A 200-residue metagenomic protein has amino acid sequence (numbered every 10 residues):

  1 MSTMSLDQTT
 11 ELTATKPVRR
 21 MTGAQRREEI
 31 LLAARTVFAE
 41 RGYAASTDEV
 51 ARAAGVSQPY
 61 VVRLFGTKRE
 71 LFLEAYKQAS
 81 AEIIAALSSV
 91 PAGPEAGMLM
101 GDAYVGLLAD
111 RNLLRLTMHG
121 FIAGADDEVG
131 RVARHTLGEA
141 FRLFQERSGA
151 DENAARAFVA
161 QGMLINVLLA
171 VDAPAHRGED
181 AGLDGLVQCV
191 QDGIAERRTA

Functional and structural regions predicted by a protein language model:
M1-A44, D48-A53, E70: Basic, helix-initiating cap at the start of DNA-binding domains
S5, D127-G138, F144-A200: Hydrophobic/aromatic-rich alpha-helical bundle segments in the mid-to-C-terminal region
G55-F65: Short hydrophobic/aromatic patch on the recognition helix
F65, A75-Y76: DNA major-groove recognition helix of helix-turn-helix
E74, E82-L114: Hydrophobic alpha-helical connector segments
Y104, T117-F121, F158-G162: Short alpha-helical scaffolding segments that buttress acidic/His motifs in well-ordered protein cores
L108-L137: Amphipathic alpha-helical segments used for helix-helix packing
